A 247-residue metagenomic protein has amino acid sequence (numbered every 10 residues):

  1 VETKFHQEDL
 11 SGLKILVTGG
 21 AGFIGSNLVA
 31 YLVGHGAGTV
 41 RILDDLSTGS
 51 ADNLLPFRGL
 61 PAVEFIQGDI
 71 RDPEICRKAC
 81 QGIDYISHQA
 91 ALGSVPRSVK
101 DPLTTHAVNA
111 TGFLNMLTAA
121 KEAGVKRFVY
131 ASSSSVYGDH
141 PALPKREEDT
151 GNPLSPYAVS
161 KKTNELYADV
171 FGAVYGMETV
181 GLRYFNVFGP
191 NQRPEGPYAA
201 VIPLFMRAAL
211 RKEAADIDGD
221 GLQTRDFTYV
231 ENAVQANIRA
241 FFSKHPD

Functional and structural regions predicted by a protein language model:
V1-F185, E231, N237-F241: N-terminal Rossmann-like NAD(P)+-binding domain of SDR-like oxidoreductases, especially those catalyzing
L92, A142, R193, R211-A214 (+1 more regions): Charged, solvent-exposed alpha-helical segments that act as regulatory interaction surfaces
T105-V108, N191, E195-P197, D247: Short flexible/disordered coil segments
L154, F185-A199, A214, G219-E231: Glycine-rich "substrate-gating" loop/helix at the edge of Rossmann-like oxidoreductase active sites
V187, P203-D216, F227-D247: Alpha-helical substrate-binding/gating segment
